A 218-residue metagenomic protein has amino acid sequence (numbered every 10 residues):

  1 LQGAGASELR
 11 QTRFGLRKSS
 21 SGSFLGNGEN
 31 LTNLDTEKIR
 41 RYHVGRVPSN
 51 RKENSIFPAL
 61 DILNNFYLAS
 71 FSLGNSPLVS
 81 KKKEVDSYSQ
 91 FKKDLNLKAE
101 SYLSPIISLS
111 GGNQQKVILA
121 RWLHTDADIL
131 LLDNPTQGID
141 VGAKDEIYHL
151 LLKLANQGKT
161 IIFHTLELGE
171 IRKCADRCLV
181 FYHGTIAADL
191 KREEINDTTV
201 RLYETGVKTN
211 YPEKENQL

Functional and structural regions predicted by a protein language model:
L1-L218: Glycine-rich phosphate-binding loops of nucleotide-dependent enzymes
